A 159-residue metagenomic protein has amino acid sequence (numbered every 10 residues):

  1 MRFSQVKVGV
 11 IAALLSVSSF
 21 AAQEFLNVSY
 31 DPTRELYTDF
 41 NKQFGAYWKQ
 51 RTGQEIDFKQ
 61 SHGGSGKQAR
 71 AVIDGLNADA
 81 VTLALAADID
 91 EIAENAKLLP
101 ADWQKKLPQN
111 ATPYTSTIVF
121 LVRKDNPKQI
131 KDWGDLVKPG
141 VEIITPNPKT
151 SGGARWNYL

Functional and structural regions predicted by a protein language model:
M1, A21-A22: Absolute protein N-terminus
M1-V10: Bacterial N-terminal signal peptides that target proteins for export
A12-L14, T38: Extended rod-forming repeat segments used as scaffolds/tethers
S16-S19: N-terminal signal peptide c-region/cleavage motif recognized by signal peptidases
A22-T150: N-terminal segment of the mature folded domain
G153: Active-site cradle of extracellular carbohydrate-active enzymes
W156: RNase H-like, Mg2+-dependent phosphodiesterase core, and more generally RNA phosphate-backbone-engaging helix-loop
L159: Ligand-binding pocket segment of bilobal, Venus flytrap-like solute-binding proteins
